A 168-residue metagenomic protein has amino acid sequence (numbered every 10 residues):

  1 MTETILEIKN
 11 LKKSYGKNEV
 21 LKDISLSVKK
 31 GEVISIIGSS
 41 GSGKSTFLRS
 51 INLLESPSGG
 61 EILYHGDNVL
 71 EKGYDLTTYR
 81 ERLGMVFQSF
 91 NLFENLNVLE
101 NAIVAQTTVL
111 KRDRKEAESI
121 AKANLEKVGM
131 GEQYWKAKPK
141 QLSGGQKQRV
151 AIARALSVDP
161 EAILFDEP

Functional and structural regions predicted by a protein language model:
I37-S39: The feature captures the beta-strand-to-loop junction immediately N-terminal to the Walker
N52: Helix-to-loop junction immediately C-terminal to a conserved catalytic motif
G60-E71: Conserved ABC transporter NBD signature motif
N68, R114-Q133: Conserved ABC ATPase "signature" region
K138-L142, Q146: Conserved ABC ATPase signature
D159: Conserved catalytic motifs of ABC-family nucleotide-binding domains
